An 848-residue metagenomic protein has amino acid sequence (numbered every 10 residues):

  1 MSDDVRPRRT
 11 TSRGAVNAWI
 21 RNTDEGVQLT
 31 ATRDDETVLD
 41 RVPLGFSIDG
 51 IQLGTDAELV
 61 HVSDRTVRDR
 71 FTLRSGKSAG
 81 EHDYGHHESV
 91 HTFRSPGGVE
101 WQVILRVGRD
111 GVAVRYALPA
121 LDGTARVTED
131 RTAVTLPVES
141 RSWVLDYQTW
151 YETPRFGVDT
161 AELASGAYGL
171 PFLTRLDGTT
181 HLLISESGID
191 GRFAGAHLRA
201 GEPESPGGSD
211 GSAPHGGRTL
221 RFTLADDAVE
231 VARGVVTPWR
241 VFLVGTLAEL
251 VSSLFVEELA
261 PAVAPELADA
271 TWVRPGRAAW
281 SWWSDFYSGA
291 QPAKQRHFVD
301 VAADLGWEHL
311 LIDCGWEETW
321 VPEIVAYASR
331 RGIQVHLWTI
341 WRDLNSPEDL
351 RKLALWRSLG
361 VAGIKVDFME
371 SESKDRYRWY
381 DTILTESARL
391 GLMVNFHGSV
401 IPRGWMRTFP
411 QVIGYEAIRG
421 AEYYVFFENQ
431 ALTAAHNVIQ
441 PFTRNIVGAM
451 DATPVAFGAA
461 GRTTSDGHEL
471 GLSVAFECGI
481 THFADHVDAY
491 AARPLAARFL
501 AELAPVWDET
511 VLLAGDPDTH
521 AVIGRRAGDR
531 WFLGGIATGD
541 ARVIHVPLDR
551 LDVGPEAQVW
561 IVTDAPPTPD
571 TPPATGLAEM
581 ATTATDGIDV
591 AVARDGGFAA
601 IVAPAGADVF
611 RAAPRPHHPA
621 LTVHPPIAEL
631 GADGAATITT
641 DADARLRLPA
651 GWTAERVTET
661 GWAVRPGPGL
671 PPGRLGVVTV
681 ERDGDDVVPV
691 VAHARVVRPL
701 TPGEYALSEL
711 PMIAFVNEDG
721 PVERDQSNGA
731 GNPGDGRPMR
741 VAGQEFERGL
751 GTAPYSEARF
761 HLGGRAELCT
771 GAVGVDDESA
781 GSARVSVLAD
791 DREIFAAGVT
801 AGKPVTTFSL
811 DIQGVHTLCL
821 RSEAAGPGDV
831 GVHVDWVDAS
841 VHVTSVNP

Functional and structural regions predicted by a protein language model:
D3-V256, P569-T571, G576-L577: N-terminal accessory beta-strand-rich subdomains and adjacent acidic, glycine-rich linkers that precede catalytic cores
R233-V301, L305, H309: An acidic-aromatic substrate-binding cleft motif
I312-S465: Aromatic- and carboxylate-enriched substrate-binding clefts and catalytic-loop regions of carbohydrate-active enzymes
D488-I536, A565-P573: Glycan-recognition and catalytic regions of carbohydrate-active enzymes
D516-V553, A557, F598-A599: Carbohydrate-binding surface patches
E579-R615: C-terminal beta-strand-rich structural cap/linker in extracellular carbohydrate-active enzymes
A613-R698: Long beta-sheet-rich domains in secretory-pathway and surface-associated proteins
P689-P848: Gly-Asp-aromatic-enriched flexible segments
